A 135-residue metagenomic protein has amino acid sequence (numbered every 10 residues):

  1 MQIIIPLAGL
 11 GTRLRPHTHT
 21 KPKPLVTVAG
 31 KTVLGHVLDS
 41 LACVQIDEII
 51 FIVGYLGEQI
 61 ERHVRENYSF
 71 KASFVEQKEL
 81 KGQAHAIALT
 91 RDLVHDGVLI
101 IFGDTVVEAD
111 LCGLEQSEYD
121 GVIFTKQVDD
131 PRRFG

Functional and structural regions predicted by a protein language model:
Q2-I5, R13, T27, K31-F102 (+2 more regions): Conserved N-terminal catalytic core of the sugar/cofactor nucleotidyltransferase
G9, D104, Q127: Active-site glycine-centered loops adjacent to acidic/histidine catalytic or metal-binding residues that shape
R15-H17: Glycine/threonine-rich flexible loop motifs
H19-P24: Short alpha-helical oligomerization interface
V107-G135: Conserved core of the sugar-phosphate nucleotidyltransferase
